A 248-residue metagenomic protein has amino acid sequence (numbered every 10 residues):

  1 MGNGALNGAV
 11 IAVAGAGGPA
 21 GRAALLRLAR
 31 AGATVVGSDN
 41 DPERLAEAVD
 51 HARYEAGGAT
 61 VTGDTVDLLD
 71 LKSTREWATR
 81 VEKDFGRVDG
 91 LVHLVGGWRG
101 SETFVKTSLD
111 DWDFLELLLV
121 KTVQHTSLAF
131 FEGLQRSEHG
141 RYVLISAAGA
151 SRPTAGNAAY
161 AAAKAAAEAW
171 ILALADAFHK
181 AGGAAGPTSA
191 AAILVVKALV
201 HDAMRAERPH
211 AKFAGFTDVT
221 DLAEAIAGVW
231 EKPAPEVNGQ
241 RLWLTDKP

Functional and structural regions predicted by a protein language model:
N3-V36: Canonical Rossmann dinucleotide-binding motif of NAD(H)/NADP(H)-dependent dehydrogenases/reductases, specifically
A14, V88-G96, L119, L144 (+1 more regions): Rossmann-fold scaffold of SDR-type NAD(P)-dependent oxidoreductases
A33-E47: Conserved glycine-rich Rossmann-like NAD(P)H-binding loop of the short-chain dehydrogenase/reductase
R75, T79, G96-D113, G156-A159: Conserved mid-core segment of classical short-chain dehydrogenase/reductases
T79, K83, L117-E138, A175-D176 (+1 more regions): Amphipathic alpha-helical dimer-interface segment in Rossmann-like NAD(P)H-dependent oxidoreductases
V105-Q124, V143, A167: Catalytic Tyr-X3-Lys loop
Q135-R136, R141-A185, A198: Catalytic loop of short-chain dehydrogenase/reductase
G186-V195, L199-D202, P209-P248: C-terminal helical subdomain
